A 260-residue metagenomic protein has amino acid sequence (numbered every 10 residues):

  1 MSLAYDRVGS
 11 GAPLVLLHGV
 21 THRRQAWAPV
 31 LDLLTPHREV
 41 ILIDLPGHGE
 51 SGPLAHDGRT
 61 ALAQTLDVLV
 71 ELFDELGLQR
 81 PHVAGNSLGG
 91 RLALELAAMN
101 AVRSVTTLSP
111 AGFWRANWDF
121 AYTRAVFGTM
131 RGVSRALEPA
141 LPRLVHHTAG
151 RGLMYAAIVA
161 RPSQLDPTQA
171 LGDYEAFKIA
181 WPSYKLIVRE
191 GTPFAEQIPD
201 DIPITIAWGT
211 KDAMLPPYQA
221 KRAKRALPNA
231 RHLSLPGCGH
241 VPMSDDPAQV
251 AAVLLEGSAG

Functional and structural regions predicted by a protein language model:
D6-P53: Conserved HGGG/HGGXW glycine-rich cap/lid loop of the alpha/beta-hydrolase fold
D44, H82, S104-T106: Residue in the alpha/beta-hydrolase core beta-strand immediately N-terminal to the catalytic nucleophile
A63-P81: Conserved acidic catalytic loop of the alpha/beta-hydrolase fold
G85, G89, A93: Gly/Ala-rich beta-loop-alpha elbow adjacent to hydrolase catalytic centers
V102-L137: Flexible "cap/lid" loop of the alpha/beta hydrolase fold
A140-P199: Conserved alpha/beta-hydrolase catalytic His-Asp/Glu region
I179-R225, S234: Conserved serine/cysteine hydrolase catalytic core
C238-A251: Catalytic histidine-centered segment of alpha/beta-hydrolase-like enzymes
